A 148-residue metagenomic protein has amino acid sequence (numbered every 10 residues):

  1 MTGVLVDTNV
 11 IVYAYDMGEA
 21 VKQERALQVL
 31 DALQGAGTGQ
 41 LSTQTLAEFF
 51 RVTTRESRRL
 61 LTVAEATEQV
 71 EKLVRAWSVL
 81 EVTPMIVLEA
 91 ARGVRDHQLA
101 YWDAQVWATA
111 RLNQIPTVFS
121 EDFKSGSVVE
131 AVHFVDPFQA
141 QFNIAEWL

Functional and structural regions predicted by a protein language model:
M1-L41, E56-A64, E68, Q141-W147: Short, well-structured N-terminal submotif of metal-dependent ribonuclease cores
G3, W107-L148: Acidic, PIN/NYN-like endoribonuclease modules and their adjacent C-terminal/linker elements
Y13, F49, Y101-W102: Tryptophan-centric aromatic hotspots in well-structured domains and transmembrane helices
A14, A32-A36, V52-E56, L73-W77 (+1 more regions): Alpha-helix C-capping/helix-to-loop hinge sites
Q40-T43, F119: Short beta-strand segments at enzyme active-site cores
Q44, E48, E68, E89 (+1 more regions): Amphipathic alpha-helical interaction segments
T45-L46, F50, T54, R58-S78: Glycine/small-residue-rich phosphate/adenosyl-binding loop
W77-V118: Active-site neighborhoods of divalent-metal-dependent phosphate/nucleic-acid chemistry enzymes
